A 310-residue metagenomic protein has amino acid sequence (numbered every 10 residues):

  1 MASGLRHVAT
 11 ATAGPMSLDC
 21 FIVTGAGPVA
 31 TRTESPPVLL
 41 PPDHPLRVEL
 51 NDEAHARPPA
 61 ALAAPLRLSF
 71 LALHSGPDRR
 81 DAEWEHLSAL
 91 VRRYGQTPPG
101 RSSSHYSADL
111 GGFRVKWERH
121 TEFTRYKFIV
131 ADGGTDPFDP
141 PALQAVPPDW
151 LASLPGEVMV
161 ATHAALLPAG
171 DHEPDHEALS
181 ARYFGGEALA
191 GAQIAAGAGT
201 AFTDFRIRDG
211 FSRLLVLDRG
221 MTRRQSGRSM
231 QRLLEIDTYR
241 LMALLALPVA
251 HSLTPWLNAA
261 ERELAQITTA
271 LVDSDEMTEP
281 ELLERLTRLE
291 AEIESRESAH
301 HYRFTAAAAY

Functional and structural regions predicted by a protein language model:
A2-A169: N-terminal pre-transmembrane cytosolic regions of membrane proteins
Y94, Y106, Y126, Y183 (+3 more regions): Sequence-level detector for tyrosine residue identity
G100, M242, Q266-D273, S295 (+1 more regions): Intrinsically disordered or highly flexible coil/loop and linker segments, enriched in small and charged/polar residues
E118, I129-E284: Extended alpha-helical interaction modules
E281-Y310: Membrane-associated alpha-helical segments
